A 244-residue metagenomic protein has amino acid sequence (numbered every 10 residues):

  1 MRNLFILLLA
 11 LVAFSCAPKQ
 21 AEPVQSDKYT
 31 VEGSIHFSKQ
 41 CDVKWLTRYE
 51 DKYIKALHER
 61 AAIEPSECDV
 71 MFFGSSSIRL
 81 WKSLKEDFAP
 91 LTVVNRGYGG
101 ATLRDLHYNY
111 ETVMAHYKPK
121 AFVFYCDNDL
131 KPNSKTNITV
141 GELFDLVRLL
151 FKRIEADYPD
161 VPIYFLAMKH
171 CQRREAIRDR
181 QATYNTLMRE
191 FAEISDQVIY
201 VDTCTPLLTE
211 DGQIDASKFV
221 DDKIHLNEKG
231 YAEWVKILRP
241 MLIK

Functional and structural regions predicted by a protein language model:
M1-V70, E86: N-terminal secretory targeting modules
I63-E67, D87-F88, A115-H116, D157 (+1 more regions): Extracellular/periplasmic catalytic domains that process cell-envelope and extracellular macromolecules
E67-S83: Catalytic nucleophile-elbow at a beta strand-turn-alpha helix junction centered on a G-D-S/GDSL motif, marking
F72, V93-N95, Y200: Conserved beta-strand scaffold positions in the cores of enzyme catalytic domains, especially in NTP/NDP-utilizing
I78-V94, D105-F144, Y164, M168-Q172: Oxyanion-hole/transition-state-stabilizing segment in secreted/luminal serine hydrolases and related acyltransferases
Y110, V147-K152, N185: Generic structural signal for well-ordered alpha-helices, preferentially at hydrophobic/aromatic core positions
Y158-P162: A short helix->loop->beta-strand "cap" motif at the edges of active sites that frequently abuts
K169-K244: Catalytic His-Asp segment of secreted/periplasmic serine-dependent ester chemistry enzymes
